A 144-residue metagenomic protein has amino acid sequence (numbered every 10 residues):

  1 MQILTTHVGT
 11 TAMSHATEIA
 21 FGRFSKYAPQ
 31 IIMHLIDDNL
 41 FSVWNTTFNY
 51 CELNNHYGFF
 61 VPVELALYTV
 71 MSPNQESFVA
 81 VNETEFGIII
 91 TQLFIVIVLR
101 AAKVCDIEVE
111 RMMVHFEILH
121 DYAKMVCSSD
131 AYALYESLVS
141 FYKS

Functional and structural regions predicted by a protein language model:
M1-G22: Charge-rich, low-complexity N-terminal segments
L4-H7, S72-S144: Polybasic, proline/glycine-rich intrinsically disordered low-complexity segments
I19-G22, D37, Y132, S140: Compositionally biased, intrinsically disordered low-complexity regions
R23-A66: Amphipathic, interaction-prone secondary-structure segments
L65-P73: Low-complexity, glycine/alanine/valine/leucine- and proline-rich hydrophobic stretches
